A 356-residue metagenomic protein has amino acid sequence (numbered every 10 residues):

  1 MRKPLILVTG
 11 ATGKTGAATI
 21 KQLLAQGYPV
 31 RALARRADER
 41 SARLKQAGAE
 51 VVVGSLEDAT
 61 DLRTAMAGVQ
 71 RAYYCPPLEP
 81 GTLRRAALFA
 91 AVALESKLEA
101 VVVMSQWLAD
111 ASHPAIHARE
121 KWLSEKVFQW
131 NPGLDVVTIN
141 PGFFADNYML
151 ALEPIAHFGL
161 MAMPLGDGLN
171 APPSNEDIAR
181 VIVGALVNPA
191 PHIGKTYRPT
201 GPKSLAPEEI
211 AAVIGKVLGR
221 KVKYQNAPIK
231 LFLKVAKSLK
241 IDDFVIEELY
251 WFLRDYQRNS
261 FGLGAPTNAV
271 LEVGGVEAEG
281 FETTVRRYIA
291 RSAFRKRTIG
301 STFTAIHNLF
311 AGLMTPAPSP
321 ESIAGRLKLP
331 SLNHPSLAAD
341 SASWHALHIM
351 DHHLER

Functional and structural regions predicted by a protein language model:
M1-R43, E57-T60, A65-A67, L78-G81 (+7 more regions): Oxidoreductase cofactor-interface core, primarily capturing Rossmann-like NAD(P)-dependent enzymes
R43-Q46, V53: N-terminal Rossmann-like NAD(P) cofactor-binding subdomain of oxidoreductases, focused on the glycine-rich
G48-E50, V136: Short, conserved active-site loop motifs that form the nucleotide-linked donor/cofactor pocket
G54, A227: Cofactor-binding loops of NAD(P)H-dependent oxidoreductases, dominated by short-chain dehydrogenase/reductases
D61, A65, R85, F281-T284: Hydrophobic alpha-helical packing elements
L233-R356: A hydrophobic C-terminal alpha-helical subdomain
